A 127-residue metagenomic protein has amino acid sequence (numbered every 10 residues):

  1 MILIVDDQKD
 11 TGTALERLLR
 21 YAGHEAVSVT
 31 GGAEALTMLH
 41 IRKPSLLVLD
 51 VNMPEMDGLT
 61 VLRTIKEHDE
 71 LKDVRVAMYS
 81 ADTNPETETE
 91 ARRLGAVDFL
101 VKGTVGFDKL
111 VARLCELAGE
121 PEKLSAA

Functional and structural regions predicted by a protein language model:
D6, D50, S80: Active-site residues of response regulator receiver
K9-V27: Two-component/phosphorelay signaling modules centered on CheY-like receiver
S28-T37, G58: Helix N-cap/capping motif at the beta->alpha junctions
T37, L59-K72: Short amphipathic alpha-helix used as the core "switch/output" element in two-component signaling
R42-V48: Active-site beta3 strand of CheY-like receiver
M53: Receiver (REC) domain active-site loop signature in two-component systems and cognate sites in sensor histidine kinases
G58, E67, E90-D98: As written
